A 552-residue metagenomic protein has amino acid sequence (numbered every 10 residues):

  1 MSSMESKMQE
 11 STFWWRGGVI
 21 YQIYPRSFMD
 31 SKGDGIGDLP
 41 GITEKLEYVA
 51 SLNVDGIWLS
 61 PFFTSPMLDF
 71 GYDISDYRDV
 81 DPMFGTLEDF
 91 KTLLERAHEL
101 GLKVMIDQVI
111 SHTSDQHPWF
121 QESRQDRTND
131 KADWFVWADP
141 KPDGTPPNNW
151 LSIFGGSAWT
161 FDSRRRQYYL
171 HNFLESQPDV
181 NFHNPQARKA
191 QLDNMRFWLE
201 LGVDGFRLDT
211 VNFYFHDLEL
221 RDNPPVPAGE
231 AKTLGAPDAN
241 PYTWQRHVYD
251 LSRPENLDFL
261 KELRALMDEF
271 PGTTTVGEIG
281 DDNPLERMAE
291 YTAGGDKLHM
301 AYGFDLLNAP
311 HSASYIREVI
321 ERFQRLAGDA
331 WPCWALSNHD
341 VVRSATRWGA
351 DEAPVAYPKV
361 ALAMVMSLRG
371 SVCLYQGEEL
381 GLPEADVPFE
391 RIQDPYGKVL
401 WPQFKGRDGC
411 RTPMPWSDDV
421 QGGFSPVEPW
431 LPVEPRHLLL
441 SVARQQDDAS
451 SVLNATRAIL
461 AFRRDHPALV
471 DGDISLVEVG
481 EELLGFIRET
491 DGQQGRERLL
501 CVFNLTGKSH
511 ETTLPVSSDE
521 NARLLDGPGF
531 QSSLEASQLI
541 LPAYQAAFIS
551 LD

Functional and structural regions predicted by a protein language model:
S2-R196, E200, F213-D282, M414: Acidic/aromatic-lined carbohydrate-recognition and catalytic surfaces of CAZymes acting on diverse glycans
W14-G17, E219-P254, D258-F270, T274 (+7 more regions): Loop/helix patches that line or flank the sugar-binding groove of alpha-linked glycan CAZymes
I57, F206-L208: Hydrophobic residues within beta-strands of alpha/beta enzymes
V104, F206, Y375-Q376, C501: Residue-level marker for buried hydrophobic side chains located in beta-strands that build the well-ordered beta-sheet
E286-M288: Catalytic cores of alpha/beta
S509-P528: Beta-strand-rich binding/interaction modules
E535-D552: C-terminal beta-strand-rich structural cap/linker in extracellular carbohydrate-active enzymes
